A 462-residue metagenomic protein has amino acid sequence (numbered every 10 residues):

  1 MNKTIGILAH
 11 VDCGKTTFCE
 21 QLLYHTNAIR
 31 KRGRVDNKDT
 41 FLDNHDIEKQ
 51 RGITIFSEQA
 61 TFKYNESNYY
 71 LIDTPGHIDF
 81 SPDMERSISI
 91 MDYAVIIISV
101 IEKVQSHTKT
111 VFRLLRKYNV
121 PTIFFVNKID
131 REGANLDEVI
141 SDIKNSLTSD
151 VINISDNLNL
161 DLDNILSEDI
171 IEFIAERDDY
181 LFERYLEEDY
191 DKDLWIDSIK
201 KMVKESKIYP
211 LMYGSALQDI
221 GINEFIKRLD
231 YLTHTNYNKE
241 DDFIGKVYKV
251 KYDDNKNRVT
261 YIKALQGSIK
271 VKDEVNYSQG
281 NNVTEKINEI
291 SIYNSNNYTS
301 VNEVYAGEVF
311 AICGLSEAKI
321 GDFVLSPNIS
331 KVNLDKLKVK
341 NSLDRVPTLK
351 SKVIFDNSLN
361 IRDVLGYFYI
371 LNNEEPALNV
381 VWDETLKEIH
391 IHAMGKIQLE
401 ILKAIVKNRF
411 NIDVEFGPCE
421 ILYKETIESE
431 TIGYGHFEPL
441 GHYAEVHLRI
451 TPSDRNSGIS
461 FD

Functional and structural regions predicted by a protein language model:
M1-D462: Structural and coupling elements of P-loop NTPases
